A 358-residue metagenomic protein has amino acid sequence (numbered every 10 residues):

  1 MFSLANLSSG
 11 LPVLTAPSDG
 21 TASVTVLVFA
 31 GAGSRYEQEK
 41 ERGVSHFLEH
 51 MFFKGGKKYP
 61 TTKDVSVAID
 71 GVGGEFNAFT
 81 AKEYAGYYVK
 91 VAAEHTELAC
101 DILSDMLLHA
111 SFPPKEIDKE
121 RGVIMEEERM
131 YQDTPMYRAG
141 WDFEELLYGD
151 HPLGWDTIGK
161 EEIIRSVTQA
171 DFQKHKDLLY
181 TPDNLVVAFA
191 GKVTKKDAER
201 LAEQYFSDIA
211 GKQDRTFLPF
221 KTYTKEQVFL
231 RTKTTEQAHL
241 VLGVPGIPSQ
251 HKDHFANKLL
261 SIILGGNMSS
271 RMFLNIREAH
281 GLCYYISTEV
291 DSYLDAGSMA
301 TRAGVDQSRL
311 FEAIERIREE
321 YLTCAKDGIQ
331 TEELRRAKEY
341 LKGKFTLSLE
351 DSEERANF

Functional and structural regions predicted by a protein language model:
M1-S23: N- or domain-start disorder-to-order transition segments that initiate the globular core
N6, P17, V65-D214, F220 (+6 more regions): Charge-rich, well-structured scaffold segments of protease-associated domains
G20, T25-K90, I263-L282, Y293: M16/MPP (pitrilysin/insulinase) zinc-metallopeptidase core fold and M16-derived inactive scaffolds
T222-T224, N275: Catalytic cores of enzymes that engage adenine nucleotides and/or redox cofactors via long glycine-rich, Lys/Arg/His
D253: Acidic/histidine-rich
